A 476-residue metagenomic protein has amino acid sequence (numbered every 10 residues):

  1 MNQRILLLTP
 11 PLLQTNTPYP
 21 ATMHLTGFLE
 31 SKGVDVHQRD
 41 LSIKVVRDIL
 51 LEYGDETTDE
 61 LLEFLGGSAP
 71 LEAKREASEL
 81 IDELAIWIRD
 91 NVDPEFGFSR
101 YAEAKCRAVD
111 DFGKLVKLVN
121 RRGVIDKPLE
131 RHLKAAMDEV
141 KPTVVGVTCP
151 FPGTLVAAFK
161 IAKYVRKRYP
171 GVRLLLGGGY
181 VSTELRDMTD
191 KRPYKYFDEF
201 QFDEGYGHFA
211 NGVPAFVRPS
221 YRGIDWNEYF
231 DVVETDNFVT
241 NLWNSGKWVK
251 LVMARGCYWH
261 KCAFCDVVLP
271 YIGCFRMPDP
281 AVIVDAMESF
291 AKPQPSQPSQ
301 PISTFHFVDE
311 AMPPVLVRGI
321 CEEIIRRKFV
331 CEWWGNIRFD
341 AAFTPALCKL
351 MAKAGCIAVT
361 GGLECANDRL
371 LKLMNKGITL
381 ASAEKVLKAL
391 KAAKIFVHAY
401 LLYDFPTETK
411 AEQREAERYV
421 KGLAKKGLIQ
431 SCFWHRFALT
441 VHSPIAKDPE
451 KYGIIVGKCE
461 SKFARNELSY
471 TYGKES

Functional and structural regions predicted by a protein language model:
N2-V284: Acidic, low-complexity intrinsically disordered segments
L6-L13, P20-A21, T143, F197 (+3 more regions): A structural motif corresponding to the C-terminal lobe/cap of the Radical SAM core domain
E30, M137, R166, A291 (+3 more regions): N-terminal cationic-hydrophobic initiation segments that often serve targeting/anchoring roles
H37-R39, T304-D309, V397-L401, F433-W434: Short beta-strand segments at enzyme active-site cores
V46-D48, T183-E184, P314, D368 (+2 more regions): Generic structural signal for helix capping and beta-alpha/helix-loop junctions
D138-G146, R168-V172, Y194-F197, P293 (+3 more regions): Short, surface-exposed connector motifs at secondary-structure boundaries
F159-K163, V249, I320-E322, A416-L423: Short, well-ordered amphipathic alpha-helices
Y229-F396: Radical SAM [4Fe-4S] cluster-binding motif and immediate context
